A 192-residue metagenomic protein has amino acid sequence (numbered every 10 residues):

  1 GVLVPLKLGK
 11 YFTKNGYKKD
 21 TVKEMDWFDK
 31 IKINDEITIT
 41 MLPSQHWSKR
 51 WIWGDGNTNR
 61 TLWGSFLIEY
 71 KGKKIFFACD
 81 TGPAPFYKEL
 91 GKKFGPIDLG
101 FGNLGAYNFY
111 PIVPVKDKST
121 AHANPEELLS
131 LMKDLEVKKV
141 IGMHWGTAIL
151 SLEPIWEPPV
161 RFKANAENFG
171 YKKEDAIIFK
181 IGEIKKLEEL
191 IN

Functional and structural regions predicted by a protein language model:
G1, L6-T13, G82-F179: Cap/insert and terminal regions of metallo-dependent hydrolase folds
G1-I31, P43-K49: Active-site HxH/HxHxD metal-binding segment of metal-dependent hydrolases
K14, N34, W51, S151-L152: Short Asp/Glu-rich motifs
K18-K19, T38, I155-E157: Short low-complexity, flexible loop/linker segments enriched in glycine and/or proline with clustered acidic
M25-G95, I181-N192: Core dinuclear metal-dependent hydrolase active-site scaffold
